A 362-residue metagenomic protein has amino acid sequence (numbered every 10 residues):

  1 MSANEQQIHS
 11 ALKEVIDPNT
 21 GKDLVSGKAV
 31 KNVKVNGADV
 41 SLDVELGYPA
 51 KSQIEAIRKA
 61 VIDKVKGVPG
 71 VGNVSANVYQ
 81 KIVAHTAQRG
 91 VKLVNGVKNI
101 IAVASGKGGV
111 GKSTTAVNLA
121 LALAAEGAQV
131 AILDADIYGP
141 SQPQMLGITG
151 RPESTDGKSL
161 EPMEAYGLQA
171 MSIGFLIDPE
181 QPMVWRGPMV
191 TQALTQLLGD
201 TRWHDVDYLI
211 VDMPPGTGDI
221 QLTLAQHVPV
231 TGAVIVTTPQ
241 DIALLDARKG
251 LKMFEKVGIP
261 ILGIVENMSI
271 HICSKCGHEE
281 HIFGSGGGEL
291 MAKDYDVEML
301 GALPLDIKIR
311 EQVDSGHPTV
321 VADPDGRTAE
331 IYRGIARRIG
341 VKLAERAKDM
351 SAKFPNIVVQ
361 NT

Functional and structural regions predicted by a protein language model:
M1-K31: N-proximal, solvent-exposed amphipathic alpha-helical segments enriched in charged/polar residues
E5-I8, A29, N36-S41, E45-S75: Short, non-transmembrane amphipathic alpha-helical segments
G27, V74-K98: Short, basic phosphate-binding NTP loop
V91, D207-Y208, P214-S315: Conserved catalytic-core segment of NTP-binding enzymes
I100-I137, L251: Walker A/P-loop phosphate-binding motif and the immediately C-terminal alpha-helix
L123-W185, T191-Q192, L198: Phosphate-binding loop that captures ATP/GTP phosphates
I177-L224: Phosphate-binding/switch loop-helix module in NTP-utilizing enzymes
S315-G326: C-terminal boundary of histidine-terminating zinc-finger modules
